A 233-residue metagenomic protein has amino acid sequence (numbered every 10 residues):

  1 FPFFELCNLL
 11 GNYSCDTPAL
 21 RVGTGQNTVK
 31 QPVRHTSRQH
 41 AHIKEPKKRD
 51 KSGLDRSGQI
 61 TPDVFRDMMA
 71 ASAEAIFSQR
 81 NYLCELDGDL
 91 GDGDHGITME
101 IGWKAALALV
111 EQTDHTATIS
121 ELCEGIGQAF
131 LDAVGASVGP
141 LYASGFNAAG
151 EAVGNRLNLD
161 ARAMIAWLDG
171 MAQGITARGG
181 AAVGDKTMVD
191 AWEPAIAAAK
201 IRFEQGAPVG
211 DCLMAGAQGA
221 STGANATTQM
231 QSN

Functional and structural regions predicted by a protein language model:
F1-N233: N-terminal loops that bind phosphate or other acidic moieties and the adjacent beta-alpha structural core
